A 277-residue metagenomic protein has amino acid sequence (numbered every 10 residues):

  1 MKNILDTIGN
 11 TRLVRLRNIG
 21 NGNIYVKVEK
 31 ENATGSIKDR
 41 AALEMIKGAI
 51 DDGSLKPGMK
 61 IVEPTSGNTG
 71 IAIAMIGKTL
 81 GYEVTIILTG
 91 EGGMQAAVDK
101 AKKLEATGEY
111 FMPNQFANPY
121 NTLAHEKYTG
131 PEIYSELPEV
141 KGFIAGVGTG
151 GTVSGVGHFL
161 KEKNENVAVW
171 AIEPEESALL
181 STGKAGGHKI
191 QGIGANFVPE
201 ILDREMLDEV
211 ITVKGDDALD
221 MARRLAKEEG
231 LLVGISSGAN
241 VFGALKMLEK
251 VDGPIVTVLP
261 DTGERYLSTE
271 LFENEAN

Functional and structural regions predicted by a protein language model:
M1-N277: PLP-dependent amino-acid enzyme catalytic core
